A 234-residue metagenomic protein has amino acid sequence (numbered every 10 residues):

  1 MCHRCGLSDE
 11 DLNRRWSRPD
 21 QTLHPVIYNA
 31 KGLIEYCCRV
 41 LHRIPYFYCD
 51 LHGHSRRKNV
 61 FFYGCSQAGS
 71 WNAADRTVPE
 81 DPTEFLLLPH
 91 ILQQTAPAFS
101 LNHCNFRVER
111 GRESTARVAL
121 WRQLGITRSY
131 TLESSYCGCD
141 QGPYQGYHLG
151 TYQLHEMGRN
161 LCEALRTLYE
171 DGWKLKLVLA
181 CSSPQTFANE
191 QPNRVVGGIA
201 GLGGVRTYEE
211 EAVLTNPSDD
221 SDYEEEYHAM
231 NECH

Functional and structural regions predicted by a protein language model:
M1-H234: Structured catalytic-domain cores with a bias toward divalent-metal coordination
